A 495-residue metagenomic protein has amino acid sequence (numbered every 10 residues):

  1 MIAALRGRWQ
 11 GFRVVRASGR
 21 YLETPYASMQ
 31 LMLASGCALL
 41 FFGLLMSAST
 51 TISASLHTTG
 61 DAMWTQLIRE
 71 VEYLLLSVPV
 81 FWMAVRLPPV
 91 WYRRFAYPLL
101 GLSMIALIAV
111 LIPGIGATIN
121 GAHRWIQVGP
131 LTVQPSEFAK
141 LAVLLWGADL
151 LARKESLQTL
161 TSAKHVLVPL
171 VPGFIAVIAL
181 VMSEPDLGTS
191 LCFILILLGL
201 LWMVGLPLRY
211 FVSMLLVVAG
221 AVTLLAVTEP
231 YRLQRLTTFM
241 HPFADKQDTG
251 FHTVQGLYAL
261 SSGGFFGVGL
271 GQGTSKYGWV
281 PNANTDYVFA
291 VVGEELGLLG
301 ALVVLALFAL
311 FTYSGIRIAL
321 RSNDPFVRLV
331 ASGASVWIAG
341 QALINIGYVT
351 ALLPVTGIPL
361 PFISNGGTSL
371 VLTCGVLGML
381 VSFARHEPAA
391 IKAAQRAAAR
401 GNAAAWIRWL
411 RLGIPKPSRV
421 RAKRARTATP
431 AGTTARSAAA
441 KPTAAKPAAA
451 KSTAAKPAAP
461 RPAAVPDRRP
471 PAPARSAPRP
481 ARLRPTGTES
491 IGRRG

Functional and structural regions predicted by a protein language model:
M1-G11, Y348-G495: A juxtamembrane structural motif centered on a specific transmembrane helix
R13-S28, G60-D61: Cytosolic juxtamembrane amphipathic/interface segments immediately preceding and feeding into a transmembrane helix
L33-S49, S53-H252, A290-Y348, G375 (+4 more regions): Hydrophobic alpha-helical transmembrane segments of multi-pass inner membrane proteins, especially in bacterial systems
I119, L257, P354-T356: Arg/Lys-rich, often Gly-containing low-complexity segments of ribosomal proteins
G129-A139, S183-P185, G264-G269, I358-L370: Glycine/serine-rich anion-binding loops at beta->alpha junctions that coordinate negatively charged ligand groups
E137-A142, L257, S261, V371-V376 (+1 more regions): Hydrophobic alpha-helical transmembrane segments
D186-L191, V268-G273, A283-T285, L298 (+4 more regions): Transmembrane helix boundary and interhelical junction motifs in multipass membrane proteins
P242-V288, L296-G300: TM-adjacent membrane-interface loops and short helices in multi-pass inner/ER membrane proteins
